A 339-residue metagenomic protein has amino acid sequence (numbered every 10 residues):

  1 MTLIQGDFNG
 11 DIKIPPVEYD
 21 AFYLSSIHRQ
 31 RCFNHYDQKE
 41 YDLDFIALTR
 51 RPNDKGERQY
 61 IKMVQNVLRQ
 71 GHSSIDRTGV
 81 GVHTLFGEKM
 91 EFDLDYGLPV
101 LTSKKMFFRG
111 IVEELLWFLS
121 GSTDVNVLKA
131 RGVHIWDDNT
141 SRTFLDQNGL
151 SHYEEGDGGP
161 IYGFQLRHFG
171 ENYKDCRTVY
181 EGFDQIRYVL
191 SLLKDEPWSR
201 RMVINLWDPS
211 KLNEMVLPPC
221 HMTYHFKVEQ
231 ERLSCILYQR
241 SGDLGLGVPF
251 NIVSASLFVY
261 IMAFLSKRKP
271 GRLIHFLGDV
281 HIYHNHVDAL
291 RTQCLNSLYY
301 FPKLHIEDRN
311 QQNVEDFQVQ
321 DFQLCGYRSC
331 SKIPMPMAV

Functional and structural regions predicted by a protein language model:
M1-R50: Enzymes that bind and transform nitrogen-containing heteroaromatic metabolites
R50-V339: Terminal, non-catalytic protein-protein interaction segments that mediate quaternary/complex assembly
